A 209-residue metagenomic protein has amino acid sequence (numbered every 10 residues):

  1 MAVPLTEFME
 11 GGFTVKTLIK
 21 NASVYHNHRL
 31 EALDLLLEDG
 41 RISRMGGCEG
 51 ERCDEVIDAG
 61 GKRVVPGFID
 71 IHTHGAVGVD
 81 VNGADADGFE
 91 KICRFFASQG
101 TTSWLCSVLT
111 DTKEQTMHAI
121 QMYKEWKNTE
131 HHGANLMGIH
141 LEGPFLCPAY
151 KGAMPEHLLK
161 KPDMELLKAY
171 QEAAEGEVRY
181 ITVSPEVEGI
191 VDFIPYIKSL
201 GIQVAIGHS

Functional and structural regions predicted by a protein language model:
E10, V15-V65: Histidine-rich, glycine-flanked metal-binding segment
T17-I19, E51-E90, R94: Replace "His-x-His-based motif
R52-G60, A119-G133: Short amphipathic alpha-helices and their capping/turn segments at secondary-structure boundaries
R63-V77, H140-G152, E188-I190: N-terminal small/glycine-rich loop or linker at the start of catalytic domains across soluble metabolic enzymes
H74, E90-A119, A134-C147, A174-E186 (+1 more regions): Divalent metal-dependent hydrolysis catalytic cores, especially in the metallo-beta-lactamase
G75-A86, A153-K160, Q203-G207: Active-site mouth loops of central-metabolism enzymes
C93, M117-K124, L167, I194: Generic structural signal for well-ordered alpha-helices, preferentially at hydrophobic/aromatic core positions
W126, K161-S209: Histidine/acidic residue-rich metal-binding segments in metalloenzymes
